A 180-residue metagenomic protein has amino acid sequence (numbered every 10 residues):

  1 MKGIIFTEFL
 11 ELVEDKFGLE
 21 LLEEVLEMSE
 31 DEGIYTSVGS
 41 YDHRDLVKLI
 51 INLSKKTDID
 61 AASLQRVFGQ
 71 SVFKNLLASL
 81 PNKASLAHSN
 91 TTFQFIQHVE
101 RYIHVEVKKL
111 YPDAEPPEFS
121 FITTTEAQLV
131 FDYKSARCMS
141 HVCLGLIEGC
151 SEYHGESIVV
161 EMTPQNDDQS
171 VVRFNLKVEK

Functional and structural regions predicted by a protein language model:
M1-Y35: Charged, compositionally biased N-terminal leader segments and the immediate start of the first structured element
G3, S140-H141: Loop/helix-junction capping segments adjacent to catalytic residues or to phosphate/diphosphate-binding pockets
L26-D58: N-terminal interaction modules that seed assembly of large macromolecular complexes
L46-S140: Amphipathic interaction/junction segments at domain boundaries or subunit interfaces
D113-M139, E152, E156-K180: Short terminal or interdomain "cap/linker" segment that borders an active site or interface and mediates
